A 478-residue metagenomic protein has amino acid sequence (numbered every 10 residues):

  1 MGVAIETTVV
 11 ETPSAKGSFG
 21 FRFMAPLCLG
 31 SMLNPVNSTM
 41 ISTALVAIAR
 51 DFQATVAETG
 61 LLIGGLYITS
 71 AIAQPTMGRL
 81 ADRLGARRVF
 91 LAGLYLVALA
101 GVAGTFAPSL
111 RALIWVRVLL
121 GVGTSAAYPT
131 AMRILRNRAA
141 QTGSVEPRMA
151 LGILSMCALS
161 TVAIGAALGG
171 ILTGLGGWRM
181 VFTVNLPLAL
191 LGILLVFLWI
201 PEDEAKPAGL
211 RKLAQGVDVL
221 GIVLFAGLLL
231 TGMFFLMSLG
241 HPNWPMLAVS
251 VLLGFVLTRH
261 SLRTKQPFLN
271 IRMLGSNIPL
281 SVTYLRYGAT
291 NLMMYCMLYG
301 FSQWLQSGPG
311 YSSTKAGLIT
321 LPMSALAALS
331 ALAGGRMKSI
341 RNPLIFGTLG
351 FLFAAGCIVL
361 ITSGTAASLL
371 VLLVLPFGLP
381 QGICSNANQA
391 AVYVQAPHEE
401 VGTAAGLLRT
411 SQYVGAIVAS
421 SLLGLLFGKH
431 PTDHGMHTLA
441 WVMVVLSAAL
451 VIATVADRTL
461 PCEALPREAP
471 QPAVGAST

Functional and structural regions predicted by a protein language model:
M1-F19, P207-R211, A456-T478: Intrinsic disorder in cytosolic terminal tails and internal cytosolic loops of multi-pass membrane transporters
F19-V36, I41-L45, V56, G60-G65 (+7 more regions): 12-transmembrane solute porter fold
R50-F52, A57, D82-R83, T105-P108 (+7 more regions): Membrane-helix boundary and inter-helical linker elements of multi-pass secondary transporters
A57-E58, R111-L119, G177-V184, L236-V249 (+2 more regions): Interfacial loop-to-helix junctions that mark the boundaries of transmembrane helices in multi-pass membrane
D82-Q215: Helix-loop-helix hairpins in multi-pass membrane proteins, especially solute transporters
G93, A100, V116, G123 (+11 more regions): Small-residue hotspots
G152, S160, G174-R286, M293: Hydrophobic transmembrane-helix bundles of small-molecule transporters
A158-G170, L229, L298-Y299, A416-G424: Glycine/proline-centered helix-kink
